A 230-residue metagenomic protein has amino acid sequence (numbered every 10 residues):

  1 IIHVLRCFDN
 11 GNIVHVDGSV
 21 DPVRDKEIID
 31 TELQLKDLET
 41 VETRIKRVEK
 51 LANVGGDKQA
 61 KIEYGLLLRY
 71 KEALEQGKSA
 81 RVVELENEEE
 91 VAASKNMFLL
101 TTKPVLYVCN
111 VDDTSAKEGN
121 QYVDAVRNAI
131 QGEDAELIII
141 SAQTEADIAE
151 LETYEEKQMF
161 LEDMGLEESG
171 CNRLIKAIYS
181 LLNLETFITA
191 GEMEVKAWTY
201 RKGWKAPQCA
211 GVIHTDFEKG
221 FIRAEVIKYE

Functional and structural regions predicted by a protein language model:
I1-L5, L85-N87: Glycine-rich phosphate-binding loop used to anchor ATP phosphates in small-molecule kinases, encompassing both
H3-L33: Conserved P-loop NTPase nucleotide-binding/switch module
L5-D9, L33, I45, E49-A52 (+1 more regions): Generic hydrophobic/packing signal
C7, L35-L38, D57, A116: Alpha-helix boundary/capping and short turn/kink residues
I13, E32, R44, K117 (+1 more regions): Active-site-proximal flexible loops/turns
S19, K26, T31, L38 (+2 more regions): Amphipathic alpha-helical coiled-coil segments with heptad-repeat character
L38-K46: Conserved phosphoryl-transfer catalytic core
R47-E230: C-terminal-of-GTPase-core extension/linker across diverse P-loop GTPases
